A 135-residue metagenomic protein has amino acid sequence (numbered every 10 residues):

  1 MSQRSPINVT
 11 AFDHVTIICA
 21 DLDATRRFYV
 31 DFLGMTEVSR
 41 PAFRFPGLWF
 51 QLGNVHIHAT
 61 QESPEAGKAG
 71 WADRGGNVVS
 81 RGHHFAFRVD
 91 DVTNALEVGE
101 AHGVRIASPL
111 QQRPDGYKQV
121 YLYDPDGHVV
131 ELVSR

Functional and structural regions predicted by a protein language model:
M1-D23, H83-F85: N-terminal beta-strand motif that seeds the catalytic metal site of vicinal oxygen chelate
M1-N8, L96-R135: Vicinal oxygen chelate
I18-I57: Core segments of cupin and vicinal oxygen chelate
R44-P46, R81, G116: Exposed loop/turn and edge beta-strand positions of beta-sandwich/beta-sheet ligand-binding modules
H56, S63-A66: Active-site/binding-pocket entry motifs
A66-D73, S108: A short, acidic/glycine-rich surface segment
R81-T93, G99: Mid-chain, well-packed structural core segment of small domains
